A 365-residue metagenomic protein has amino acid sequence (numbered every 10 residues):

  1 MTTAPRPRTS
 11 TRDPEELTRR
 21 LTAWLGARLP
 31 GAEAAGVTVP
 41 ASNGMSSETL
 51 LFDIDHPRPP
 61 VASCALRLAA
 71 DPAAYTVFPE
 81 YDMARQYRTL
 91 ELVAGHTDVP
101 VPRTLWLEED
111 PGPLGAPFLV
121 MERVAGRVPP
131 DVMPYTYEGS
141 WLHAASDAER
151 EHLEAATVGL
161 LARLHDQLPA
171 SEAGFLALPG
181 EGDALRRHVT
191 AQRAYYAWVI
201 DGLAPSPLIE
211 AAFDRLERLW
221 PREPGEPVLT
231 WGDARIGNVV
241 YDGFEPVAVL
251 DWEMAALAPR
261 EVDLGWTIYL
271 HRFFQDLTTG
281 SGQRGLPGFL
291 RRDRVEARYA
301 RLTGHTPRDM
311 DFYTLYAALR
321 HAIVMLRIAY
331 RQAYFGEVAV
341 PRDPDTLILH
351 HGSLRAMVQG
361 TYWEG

Functional and structural regions predicted by a protein language model:
T2-G31: Juxta-kinase regulatory segment immediately upstream of eukaryotic protein kinase catalytic domains
L25-A34, H96-P100: Short secondary-structure junctions
T38-I209, L219-E226: ATP-binding pocket architecture of kinase catalytic cores
L229-W231, I236: Catalytic-loop of the protein kinase fold
V240-W266: Catalytic activation segment of kinase domains across protein kinase-like and atypical kinase folds
V262-T303, A317-G336: Active-site activation/catalytic loop segments of kinase-like enzymes and analogous catalytic loops in related
H305, D309, R320-G365: Helical subdomain adjoining the active site within ATP-dependent kinase catalytic cores
